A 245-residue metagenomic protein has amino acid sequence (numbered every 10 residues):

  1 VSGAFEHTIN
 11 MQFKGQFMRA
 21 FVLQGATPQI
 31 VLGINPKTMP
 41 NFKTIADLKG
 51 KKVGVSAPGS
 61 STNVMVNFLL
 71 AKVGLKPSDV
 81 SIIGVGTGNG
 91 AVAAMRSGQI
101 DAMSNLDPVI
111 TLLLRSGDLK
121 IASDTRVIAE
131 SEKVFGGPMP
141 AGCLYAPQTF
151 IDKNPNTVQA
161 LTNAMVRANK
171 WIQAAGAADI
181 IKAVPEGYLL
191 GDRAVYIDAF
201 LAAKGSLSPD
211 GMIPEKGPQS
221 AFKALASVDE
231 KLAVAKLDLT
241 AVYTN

Functional and structural regions predicted by a protein language model:
V1-T87, S97-D107, T111-L112, D118 (+2 more regions): Short, glycine-/small- and polar/acidic-enriched structural segments that line small-molecule recognition paths
F5, V64, L144-Y145, A178-D179 (+1 more regions): A generic alpha-helix surface/boundary motif
K72-S78, D192, L232-V234: Short helix-capping segments at alpha-helix termini
G90-A93, S97-E186: Pocket-lining segment of extracytoplasmic ligand-binding domains
I151-A233: Secondary-structure end/capping motifs
V234-N245: Hinge/cleft segment of the Venus flytrap/periplasmic-binding protein
